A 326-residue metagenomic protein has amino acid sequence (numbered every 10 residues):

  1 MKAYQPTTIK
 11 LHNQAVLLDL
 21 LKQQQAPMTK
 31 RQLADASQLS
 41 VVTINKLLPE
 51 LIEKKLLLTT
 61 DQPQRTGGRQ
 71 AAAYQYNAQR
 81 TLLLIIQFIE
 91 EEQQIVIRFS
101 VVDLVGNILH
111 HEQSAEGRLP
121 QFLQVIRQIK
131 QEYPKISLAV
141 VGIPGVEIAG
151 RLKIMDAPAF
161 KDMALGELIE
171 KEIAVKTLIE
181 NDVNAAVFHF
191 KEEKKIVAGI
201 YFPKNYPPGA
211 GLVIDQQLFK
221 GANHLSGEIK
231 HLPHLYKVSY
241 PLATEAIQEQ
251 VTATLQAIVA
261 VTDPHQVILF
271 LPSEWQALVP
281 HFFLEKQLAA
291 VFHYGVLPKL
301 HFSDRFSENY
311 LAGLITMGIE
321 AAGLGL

Functional and structural regions predicted by a protein language model:
M1-T60, T66-R69, A73-H111, Q121 (+3 more regions): ATP-binding/phosphotransfer module of carbohydrate and carboxylate kinases, centering on a glycine-rich
L83-Q87, L138-V140, V197-Y201, G209: Short glycine-aspartate micro-motif
E91-Q93, V146-I148, P207-G209: Short, acidic Gly/Pro/Ser/Thr-rich loop/turn segments
V101-V102, V146, G211-L212: Hydrophobic beta-strand positions
I108-H189, H281-A290: Glycine-rich phosphate-binding loop and adjoining helix at the ATP-binding site of ATP-dependent phosphoryl-transfer
P144-V146, N205-Y206, S273-E274: Short glycine-rich anion-binding loops that position phosphate/pyrophosphate groups of nucleotides and phosphorylated
K176-P264: Glycine/GP-enriched mid-protein hinge/lid loop-to-helix segment characteristic of carbohydrate kinases
